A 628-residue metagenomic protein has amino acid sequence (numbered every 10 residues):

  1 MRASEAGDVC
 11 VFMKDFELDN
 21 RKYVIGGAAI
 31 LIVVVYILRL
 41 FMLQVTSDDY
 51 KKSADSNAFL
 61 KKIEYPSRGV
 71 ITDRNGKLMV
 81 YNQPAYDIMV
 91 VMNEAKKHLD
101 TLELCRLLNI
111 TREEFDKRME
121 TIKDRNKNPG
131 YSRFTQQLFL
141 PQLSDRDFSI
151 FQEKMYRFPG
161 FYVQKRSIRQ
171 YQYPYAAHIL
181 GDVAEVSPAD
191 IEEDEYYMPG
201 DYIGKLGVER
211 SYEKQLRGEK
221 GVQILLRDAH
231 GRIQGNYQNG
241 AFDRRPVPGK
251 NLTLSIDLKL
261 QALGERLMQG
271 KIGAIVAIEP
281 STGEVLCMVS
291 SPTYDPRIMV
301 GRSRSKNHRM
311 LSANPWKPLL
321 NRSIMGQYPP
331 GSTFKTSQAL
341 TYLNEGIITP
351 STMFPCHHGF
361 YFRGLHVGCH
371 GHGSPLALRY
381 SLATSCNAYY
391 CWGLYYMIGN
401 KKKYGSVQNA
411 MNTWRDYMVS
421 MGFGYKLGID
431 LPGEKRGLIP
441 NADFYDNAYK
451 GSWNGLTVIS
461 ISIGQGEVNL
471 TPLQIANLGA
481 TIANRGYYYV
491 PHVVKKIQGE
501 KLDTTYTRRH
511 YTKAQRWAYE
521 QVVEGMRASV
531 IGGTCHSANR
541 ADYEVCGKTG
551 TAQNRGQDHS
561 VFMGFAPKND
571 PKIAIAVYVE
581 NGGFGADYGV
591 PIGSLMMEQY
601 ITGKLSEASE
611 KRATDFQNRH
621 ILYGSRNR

Functional and structural regions predicted by a protein language model:
M1-S305, Q327, A410-S420, S462 (+4 more regions): Periplasmic/cell-envelope proteins involved in peptidoglycan metabolism and beta-lactam response
R2-F12, V80, D228-I233, Y237-A241 (+3 more regions): Beta-lactam-recognizing serine transpeptidase/beta-lactamase-like catalytic domain environment
